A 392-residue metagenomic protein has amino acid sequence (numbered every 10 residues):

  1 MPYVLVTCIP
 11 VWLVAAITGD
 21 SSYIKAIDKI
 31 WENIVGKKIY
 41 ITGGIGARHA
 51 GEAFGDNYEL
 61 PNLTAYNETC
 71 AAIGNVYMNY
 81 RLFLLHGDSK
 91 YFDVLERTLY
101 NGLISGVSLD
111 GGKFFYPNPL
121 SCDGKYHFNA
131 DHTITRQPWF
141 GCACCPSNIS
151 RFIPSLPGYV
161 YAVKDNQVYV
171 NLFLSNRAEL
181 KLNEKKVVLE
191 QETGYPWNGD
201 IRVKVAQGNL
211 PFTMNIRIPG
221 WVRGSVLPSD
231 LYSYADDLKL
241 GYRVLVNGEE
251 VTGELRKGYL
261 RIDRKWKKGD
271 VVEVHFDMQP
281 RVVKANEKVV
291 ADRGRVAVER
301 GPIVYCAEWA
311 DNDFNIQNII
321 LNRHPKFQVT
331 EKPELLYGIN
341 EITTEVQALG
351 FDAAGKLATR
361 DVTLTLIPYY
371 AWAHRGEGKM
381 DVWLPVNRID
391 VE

Functional and structural regions predicted by a protein language model:
M1-V6, G44-E68, G111-F140: Carbohydrate-binding/catalytic loop surfaces
V4, T64-A72, L84, C142 (+1 more regions): Aromatic-acidic/polar surface patches that form glycan- and anion
V6-S21, A26, E59, L63 (+3 more regions): Well-ordered alpha-helical scaffold segments within catalytic/enzyme domains
A16, E32-G36, L84, I104: Amphipathic alpha-helical segments of tetratricopeptide repeats
S22-K37: Carboxylate/His-rich catalytic cores and anion/metal-binding grooves
I27, D93-N101, G106-N209, R223-V246 (+4 more regions): C-terminal beta-rich recognition modules with glycine/proline-rich loops and embedded aromatic residues
F83-F92, I262: Carbohydrate-binding surfaces of carbohydrate-active enzymes
